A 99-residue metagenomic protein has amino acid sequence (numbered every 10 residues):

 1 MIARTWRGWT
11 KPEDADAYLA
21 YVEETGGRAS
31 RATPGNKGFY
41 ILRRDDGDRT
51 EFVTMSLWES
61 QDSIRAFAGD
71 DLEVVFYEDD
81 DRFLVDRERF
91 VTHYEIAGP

Functional and structural regions predicted by a protein language model:
I2, K37-T50, F76-P99: Glycine-rich beta-strand-turn "strand-cap" elements at beta-sheet edges
I2-G8, G38-D70: Short, well-ordered beta-strand segments in beta-rich or mixed alpha/beta enzyme and ligand-binding folds
A3-T33: N-terminal first-folded block
D14-D16, D62-I64, P99: Residue-level signal for secondary-structure boundary sites
E24-N36, L57-T92: An amphipathic, aromatic/His-enriched active-site/gating alpha helix that lines ligand/cofactor pockets
